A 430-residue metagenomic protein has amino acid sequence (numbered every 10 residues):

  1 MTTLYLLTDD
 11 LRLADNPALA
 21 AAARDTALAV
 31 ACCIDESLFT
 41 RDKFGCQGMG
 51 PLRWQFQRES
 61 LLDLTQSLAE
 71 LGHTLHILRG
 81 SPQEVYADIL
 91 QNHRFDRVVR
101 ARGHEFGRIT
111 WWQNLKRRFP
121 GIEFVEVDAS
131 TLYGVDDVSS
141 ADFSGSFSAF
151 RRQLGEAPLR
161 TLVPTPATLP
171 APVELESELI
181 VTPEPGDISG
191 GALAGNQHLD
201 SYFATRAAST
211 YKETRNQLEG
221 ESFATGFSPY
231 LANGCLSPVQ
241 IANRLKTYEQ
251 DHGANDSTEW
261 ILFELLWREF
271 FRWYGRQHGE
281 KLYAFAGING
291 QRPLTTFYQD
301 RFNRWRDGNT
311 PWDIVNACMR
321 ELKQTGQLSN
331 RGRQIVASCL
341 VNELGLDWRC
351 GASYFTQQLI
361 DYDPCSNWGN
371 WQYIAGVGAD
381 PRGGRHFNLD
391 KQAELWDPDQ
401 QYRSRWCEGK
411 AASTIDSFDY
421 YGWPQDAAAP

Functional and structural regions predicted by a protein language model:
M1-G72, Q425-P430: N-terminal beta-strand-loop-alpha-helix module at the start of alpha/beta ligand-binding or catalytic domains
T8-D10, C33, G80, G103-E105 (+6 more regions): An acidic- and aromatic-residue-enriched active-site/binding cleft used to recognize and process polar
D15-A18, W111-W112, G351: Residues at alpha-helix caps and immediate loop-helix transition turns in enzyme cores, especially N- and C-cap
A29, T74-L78, E123-V127: General small-molecule cofactor/ligand-binding pocket signal
P82-L193, Q372-I374, D390, S404: Beta-rich, aromatic/charged-enriched effector core domains that present basic-aromatic interfaces for binding
A141-N289, A393-P430: Glycine/tryptophan-enriched, flexible segments
F223-A412: Active-site-proximal binding-pocket segments
